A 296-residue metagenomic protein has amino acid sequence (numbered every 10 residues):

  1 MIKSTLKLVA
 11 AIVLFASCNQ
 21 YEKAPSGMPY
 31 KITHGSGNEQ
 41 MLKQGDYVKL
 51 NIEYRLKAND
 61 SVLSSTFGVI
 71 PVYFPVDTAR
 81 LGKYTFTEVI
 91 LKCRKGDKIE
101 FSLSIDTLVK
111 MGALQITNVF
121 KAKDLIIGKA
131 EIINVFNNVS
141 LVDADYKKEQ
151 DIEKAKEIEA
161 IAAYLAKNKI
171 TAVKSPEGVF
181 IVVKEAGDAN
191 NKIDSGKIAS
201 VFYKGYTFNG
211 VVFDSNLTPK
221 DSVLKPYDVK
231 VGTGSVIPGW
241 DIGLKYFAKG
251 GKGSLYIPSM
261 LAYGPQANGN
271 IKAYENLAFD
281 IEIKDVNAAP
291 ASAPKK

Functional and structural regions predicted by a protein language model:
I2-A11: Sec-dependent signal peptide recognition, specifically the positively charged N-region followed immediately by
T5, C18-K296: Cross-family detector of peptidyl-prolyl cis-trans isomerase
